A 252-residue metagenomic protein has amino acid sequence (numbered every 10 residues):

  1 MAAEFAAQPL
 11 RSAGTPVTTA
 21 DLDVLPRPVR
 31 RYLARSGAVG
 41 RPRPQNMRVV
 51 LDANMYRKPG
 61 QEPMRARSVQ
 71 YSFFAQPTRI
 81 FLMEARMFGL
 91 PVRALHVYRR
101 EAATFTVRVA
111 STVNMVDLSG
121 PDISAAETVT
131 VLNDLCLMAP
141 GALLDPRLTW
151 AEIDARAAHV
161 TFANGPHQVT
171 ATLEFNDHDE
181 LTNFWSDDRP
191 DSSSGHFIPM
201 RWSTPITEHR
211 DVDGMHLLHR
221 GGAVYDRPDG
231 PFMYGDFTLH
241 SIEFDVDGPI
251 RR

Functional and structural regions predicted by a protein language model:
M1-R48: N-terminal leader/targeting segments and the immediate start of mature chains
R30-V113: N-terminal mature ectodomain segment of secretory-pathway/periplasmic proteins
R43-V50, F74-L82, E152-T161, T182-N183 (+1 more regions): Short, hydrophobic/aromatic-rich segments at coil-to-beta transitions
Q70-S72, R147-A151, T207-E208: Short amphipathic beta-strand and strand-loop transition segments with alternating hydrophobic
E84-L90, V109-M115, S186-D191, A223-P228: Short, solvent-exposed aromatic-acidic interface loops
T106-N164: Flexible, processing/modification-adjacent segments and terminal tails in exported/periplasmic/extracellular proteins
V160-V246: Gly/Pro-enriched, hydrophobic low-complexity segments that function as extracytoplasmic propeptides/linkers
G248-I250: Terminal end segments
